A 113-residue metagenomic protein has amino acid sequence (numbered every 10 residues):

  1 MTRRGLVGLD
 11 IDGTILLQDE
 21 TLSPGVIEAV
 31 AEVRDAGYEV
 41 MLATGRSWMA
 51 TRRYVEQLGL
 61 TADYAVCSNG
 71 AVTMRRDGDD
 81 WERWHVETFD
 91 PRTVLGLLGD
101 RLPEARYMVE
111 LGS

Functional and structural regions predicted by a protein language model:
T2-R4, G59-L60: Short, small/polar residue-rich loop motifs at catalytic or cofactor-binding pockets
R3-E20, L42: Asp-based phosphoryl-transfer active-site loop
P24-S113: Active-site phosphate-binding/coordination module
